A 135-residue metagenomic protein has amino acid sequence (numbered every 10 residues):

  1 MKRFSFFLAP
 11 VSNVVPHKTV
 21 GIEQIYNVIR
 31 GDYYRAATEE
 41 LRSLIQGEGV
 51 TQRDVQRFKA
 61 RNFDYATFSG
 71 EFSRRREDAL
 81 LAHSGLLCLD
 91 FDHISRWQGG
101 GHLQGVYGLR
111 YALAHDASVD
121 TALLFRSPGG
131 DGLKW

Functional and structural regions predicted by a protein language model:
M1-D131: Signature for HUH/AEP ssDNA processing cores
